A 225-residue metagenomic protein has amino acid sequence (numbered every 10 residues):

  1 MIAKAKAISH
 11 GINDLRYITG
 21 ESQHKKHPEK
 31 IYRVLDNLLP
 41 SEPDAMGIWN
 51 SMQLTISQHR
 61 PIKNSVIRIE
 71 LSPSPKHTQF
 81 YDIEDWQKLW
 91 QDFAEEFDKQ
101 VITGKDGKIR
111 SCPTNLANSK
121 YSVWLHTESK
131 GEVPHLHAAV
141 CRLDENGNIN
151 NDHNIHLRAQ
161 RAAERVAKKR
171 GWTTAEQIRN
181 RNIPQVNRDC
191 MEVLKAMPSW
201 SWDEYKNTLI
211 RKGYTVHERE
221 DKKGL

Functional and structural regions predicted by a protein language model:
M1-L225: N-terminal nicking endonuclease/strand-transfer module with a His-rich metal-binding environment and a catalytic Tyr
